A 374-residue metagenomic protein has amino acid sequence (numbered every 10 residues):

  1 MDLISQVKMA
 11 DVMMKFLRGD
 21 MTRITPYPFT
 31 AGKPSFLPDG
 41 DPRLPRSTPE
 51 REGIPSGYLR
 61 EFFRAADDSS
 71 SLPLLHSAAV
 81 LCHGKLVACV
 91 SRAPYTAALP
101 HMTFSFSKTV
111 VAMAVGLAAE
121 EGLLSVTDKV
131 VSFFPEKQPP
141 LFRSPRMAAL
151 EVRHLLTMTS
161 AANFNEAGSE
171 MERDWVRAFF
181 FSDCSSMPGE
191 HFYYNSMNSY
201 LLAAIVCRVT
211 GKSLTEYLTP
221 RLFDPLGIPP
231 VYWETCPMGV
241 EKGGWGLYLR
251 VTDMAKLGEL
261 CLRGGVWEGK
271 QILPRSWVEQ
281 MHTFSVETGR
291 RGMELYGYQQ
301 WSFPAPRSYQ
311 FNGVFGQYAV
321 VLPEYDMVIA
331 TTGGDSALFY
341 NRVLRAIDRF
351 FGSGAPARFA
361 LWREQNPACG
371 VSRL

Functional and structural regions predicted by a protein language model:
M1-T96, E120-L124, T157, R349-L374: N-terminal leader/targeting segments and the immediately adjacent pre-domain N-terminus
M14, F63, D67, G116 (+12 more regions): Non-transmembrane alpha-helical segments in soluble domains of secreted/periplasmic/extracellular proteins
G84, M102-T127, L155, L202-V206 (+1 more regions): Active-site SXXK
E121-M158, F181, T210-L249: Active-site helix/loop module of the DD-peptidase/beta-lactamase fold, centered on the serine-lysine SxxK catalytic
R143-S144, S186-Y194, E241-Y248, Q310-F315: Solvent-exposed loop and edge beta-strand segments that line ligand/cofactor-binding and catalytic clefts
T157-T235: A small/polar active-site loop signature that marks catalytic segments
N198-I205, W245-V266, Q317-G334: Active-site-proximal alpha-helical segments within enzyme catalytic domains
I228-P230, V278-I329: Active-site Gly/Thr loop motif
